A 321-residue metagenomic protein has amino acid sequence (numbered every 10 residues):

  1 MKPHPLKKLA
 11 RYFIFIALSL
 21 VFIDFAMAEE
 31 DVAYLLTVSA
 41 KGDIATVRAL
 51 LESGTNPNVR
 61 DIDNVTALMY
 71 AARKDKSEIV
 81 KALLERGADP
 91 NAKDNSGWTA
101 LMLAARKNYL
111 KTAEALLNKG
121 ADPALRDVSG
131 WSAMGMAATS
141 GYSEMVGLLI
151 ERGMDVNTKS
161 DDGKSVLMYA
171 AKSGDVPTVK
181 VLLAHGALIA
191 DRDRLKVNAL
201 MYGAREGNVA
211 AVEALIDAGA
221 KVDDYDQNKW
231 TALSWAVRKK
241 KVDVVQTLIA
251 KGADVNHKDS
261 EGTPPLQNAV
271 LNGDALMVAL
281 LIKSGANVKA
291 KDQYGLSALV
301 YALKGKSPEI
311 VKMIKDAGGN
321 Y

Functional and structural regions predicted by a protein language model:
K2, D24-L35, H185, A218 (+4 more regions): Ankyrin-repeat-protein effector appendages
Y12-V21: Bacterial N-terminal signal peptides
D24-S53, I62, N320-Y321: Intrinsically disordered, low-complexity regulatory segments in ankyrin-centric signaling systems
T37-G42, Y70-K76, L103-Y109, M136-Y142 (+5 more regions): Ankyrin repeat A-helix N-terminal signature
D43-L51, K76-L84, Y109-L117, Y142-I150 (+5 more regions): Ankyrin repeat structural motif
